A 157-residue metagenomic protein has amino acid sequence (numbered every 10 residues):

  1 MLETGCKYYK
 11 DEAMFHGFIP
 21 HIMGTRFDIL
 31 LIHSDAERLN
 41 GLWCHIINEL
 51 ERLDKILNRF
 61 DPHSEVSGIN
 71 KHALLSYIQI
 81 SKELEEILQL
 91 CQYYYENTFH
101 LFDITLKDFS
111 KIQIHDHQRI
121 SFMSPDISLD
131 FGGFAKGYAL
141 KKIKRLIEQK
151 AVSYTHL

Functional and structural regions predicted by a protein language model:
L2-C6: Short, Gly/Pro- and small/polar-rich lid/capping loops
Y8-F60: N-terminal cap/recognition module
D61-S76, T105-K107: Acidic helix-start/capping segments at beta-turn-to-alpha-helix junctions
Y77-I78, D126-F134: Flexible, glycine/proline-enriched loop segments at strand-loop-helix junctions that form or flank small-ligand binding
F99, K136: Short, conserved phosphate/pyrophosphate- and ester-handling motifs at nucleotide-, phospho-/glycolipid
I112-D130: Residues forming anionic-ligand binding surfaces in small-molecule and nucleic-acid pockets of primarily soluble enzymes
L146-E148: Membrane-interface helix/loop boundary segments of multi-pass membrane proteins
T155-H156: Conserved small/polar residues in nucleotide/adenosyl-binding loops
